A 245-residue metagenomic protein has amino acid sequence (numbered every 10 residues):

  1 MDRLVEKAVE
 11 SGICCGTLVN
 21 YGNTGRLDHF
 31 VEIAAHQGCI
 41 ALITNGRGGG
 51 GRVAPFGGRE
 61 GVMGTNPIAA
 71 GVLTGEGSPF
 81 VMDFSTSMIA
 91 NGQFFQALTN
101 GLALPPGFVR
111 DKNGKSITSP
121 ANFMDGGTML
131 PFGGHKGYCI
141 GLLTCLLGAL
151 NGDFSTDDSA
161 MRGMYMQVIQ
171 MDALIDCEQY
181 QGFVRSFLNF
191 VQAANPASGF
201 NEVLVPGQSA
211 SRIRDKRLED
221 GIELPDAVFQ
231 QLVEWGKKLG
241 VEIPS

Functional and structural regions predicted by a protein language model:
M1-I68, V72-S78, F84: A glycine-rich, acidic short-motif signal
D2-V5, E32-A35, G71, G107 (+3 more regions): Predominant activation on well-ordered alpha-helical scaffold segments within soluble catalytic domains
R3, G25, H29, T65 (+5 more regions): Conserved active-site and cofactor/substrate-binding residues in soluble primary-metabolism enzymes
C14-V19, P131, M166-D172: Short glycine-rich or small-residue beta-strand-to-loop segments that form or flank ligand, phosphate, metal/Fe-S
G38-V53, T144-R162: Glycine-rich phosphate/pyrophosphate-binding loops and their adjacent beta-strand/loop elements at enzyme active sites
G51-A121: Phosphate/diphosphate-binding glycine-rich loops and adjacent basic-rich segments that engage nucleotide
T99-S155: Secondary-shell segments that build the walls of catalytic and ion/ligand-binding clefts
S155-S245: Catalytic-core signal marking the mid-to-C-terminal active-site face
